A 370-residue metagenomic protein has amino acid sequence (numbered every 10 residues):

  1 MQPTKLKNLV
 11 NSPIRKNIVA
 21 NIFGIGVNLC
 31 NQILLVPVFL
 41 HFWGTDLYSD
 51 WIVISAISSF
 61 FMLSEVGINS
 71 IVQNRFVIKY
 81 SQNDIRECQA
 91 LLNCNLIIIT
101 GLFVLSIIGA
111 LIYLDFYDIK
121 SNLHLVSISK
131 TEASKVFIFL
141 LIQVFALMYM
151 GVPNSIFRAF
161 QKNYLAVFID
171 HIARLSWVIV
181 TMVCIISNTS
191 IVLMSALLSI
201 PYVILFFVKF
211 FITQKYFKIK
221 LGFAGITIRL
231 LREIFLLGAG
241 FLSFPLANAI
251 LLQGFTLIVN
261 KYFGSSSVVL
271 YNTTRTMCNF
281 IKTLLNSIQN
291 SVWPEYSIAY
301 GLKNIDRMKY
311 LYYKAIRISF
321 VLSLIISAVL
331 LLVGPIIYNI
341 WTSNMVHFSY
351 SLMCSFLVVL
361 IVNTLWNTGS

Functional and structural regions predicted by a protein language model:
M1-I14, I128-T131, I191-S195, F207-L252 (+2 more regions): Interhelical loop/hinge segments that connect adjacent transmembrane helices in multipass membrane
N11-N17, V144-I172, V192, L357-S370: Membrane-interface junctions at transmembrane-helix termini in multi-pass inner-membrane proteins
S12-N28, V66-I119, T131, K135-I138 (+1 more regions): Membrane-water interface segments that mark the loop-to-transmembrane alpha-helix transition
G24, V167-K215: Hydrophobic alpha-helical transmembrane segments
N31-L47, K120-L125, S187, A249-F280 (+2 more regions): Helix-terminus/linker motif at the lipid-water interface of multi-pass membrane proteins
L35, V66-Q82, A159, F217-K218 (+3 more regions): Helix-loop junctions and terminal segments of transmembrane helices in multi-pass membrane transport/translocation
V38-F60, L91, V192-S195, R229-L237 (+3 more regions): Interfacial/gating helices of multi-pass transporter permease domains
F116-F139, L331-I361: Interfacial segments at transmembrane-helix termini and the short loops linking adjacent helices
